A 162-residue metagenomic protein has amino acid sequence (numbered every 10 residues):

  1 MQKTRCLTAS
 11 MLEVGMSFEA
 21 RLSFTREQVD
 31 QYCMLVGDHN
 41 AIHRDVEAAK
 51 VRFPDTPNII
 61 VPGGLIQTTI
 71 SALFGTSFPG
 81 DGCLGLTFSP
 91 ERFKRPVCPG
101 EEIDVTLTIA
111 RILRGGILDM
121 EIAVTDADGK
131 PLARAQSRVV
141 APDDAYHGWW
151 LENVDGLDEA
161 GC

Functional and structural regions predicted by a protein language model:
M1-L84, Y146-C162: Hot-dog-fold acyl-thioester-processing enzymes
M1-S17, F93, V97-C162: HotDog/MaoC-like acyl-thioester-processing domains
T87-F93: Small/polar glycine-rich anion-binding or flexible loop at a beta-alpha turn
